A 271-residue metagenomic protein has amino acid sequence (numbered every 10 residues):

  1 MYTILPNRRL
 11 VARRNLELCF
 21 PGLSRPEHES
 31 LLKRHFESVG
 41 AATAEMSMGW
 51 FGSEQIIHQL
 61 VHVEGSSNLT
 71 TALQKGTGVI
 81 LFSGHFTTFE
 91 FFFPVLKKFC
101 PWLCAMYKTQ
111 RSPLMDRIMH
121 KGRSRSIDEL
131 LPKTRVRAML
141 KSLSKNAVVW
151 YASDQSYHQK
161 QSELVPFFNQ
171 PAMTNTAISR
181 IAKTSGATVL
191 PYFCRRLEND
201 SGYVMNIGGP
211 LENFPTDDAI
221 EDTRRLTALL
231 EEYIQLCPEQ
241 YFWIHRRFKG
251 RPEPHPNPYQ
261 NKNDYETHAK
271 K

Functional and structural regions predicted by a protein language model:
M1-S83, I118-K121, I127, K271: Membrane-anchoring hydrophobic helices of lipid-metabolizing enzymes
R9-V11, S112-P113, P171-N175: Active-site metal-coordination segments of metallo-dependent hydrolases
A12-N15, F92, I118-M119, A177 (+1 more regions): Hydrophobic alpha-helical segments typical of transmembrane helices and their membrane-interface/capping positions
S24, K75-T134, S156-P166, Q170 (+1 more regions): Catalytic core of membrane glycerolipid acyltransferases/transacylases, capturing the structured, soluble-facing
P26-K33, L73-K75, K98, K133-K271: Non-catalytic C-terminal accessory region of glycerolipid acyltransferases and related lyso-lipid remodeling enzymes
E64, M106, G208: Residues in well-ordered beta-strands of folded domains
